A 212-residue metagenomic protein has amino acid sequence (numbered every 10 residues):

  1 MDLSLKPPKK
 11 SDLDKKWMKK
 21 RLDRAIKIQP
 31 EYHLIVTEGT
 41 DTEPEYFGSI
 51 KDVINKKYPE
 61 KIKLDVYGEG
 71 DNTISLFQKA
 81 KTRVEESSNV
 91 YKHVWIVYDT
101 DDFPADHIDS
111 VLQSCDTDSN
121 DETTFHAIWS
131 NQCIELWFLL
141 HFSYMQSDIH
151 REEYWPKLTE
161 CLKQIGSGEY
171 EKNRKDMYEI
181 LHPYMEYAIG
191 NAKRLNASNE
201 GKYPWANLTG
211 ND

Functional and structural regions predicted by a protein language model:
M1-Y32, P44, G48-Y67, K81-W95 (+1 more regions): C-terminal accessory helical subdomains adjacent to catalytic cores in phosphodiester- and nucleotide-handling enzymes
L34-E38: Short hydrophobic beta-strand that contains or immediately precedes a catalytic carboxylate
G39-E43: Short acidic, Gly/Ser-rich segments with clustered Asp/Glu that frequently serve as metal-coordination loops in enzyme
E69-K79: Short phosphate-binding loop-to-helix
